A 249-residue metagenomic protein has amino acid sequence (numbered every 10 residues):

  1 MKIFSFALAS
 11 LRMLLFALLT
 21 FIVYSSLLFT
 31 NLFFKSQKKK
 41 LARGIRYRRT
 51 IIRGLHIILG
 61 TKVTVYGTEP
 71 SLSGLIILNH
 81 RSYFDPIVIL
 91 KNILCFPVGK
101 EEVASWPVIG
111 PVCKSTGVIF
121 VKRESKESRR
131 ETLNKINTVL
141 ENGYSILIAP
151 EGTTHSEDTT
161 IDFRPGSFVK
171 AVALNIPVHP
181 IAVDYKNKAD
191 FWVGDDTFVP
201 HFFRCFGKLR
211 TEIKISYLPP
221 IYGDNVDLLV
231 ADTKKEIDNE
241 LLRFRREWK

Functional and structural regions predicted by a protein language model:
M1-F4, I58, V63-Y66, E127 (+4 more regions): Soluble, non-transmembrane catalytic domains of enzymes that act on hydrophobic metabolites at membranes
K2-T64, P111-V112: A transmembrane-helix-recognition feature enriched in membrane-embedded lipid enzymes and envelope glyco-/phospholipid
Y24-G44, I58, L72-K126: Catalytic core of membrane glycerolipid acyltransferases/transacylases, capturing the structured, soluble-facing
S73-G74, G143-L147: Loop/turn-to-beta-strand initiation segments
V108-G110, E157-L228: A cross-family acyltransferase "interaction/gating" segment
I119-L140, S145: A membrane-cytosol interface segment of integral membrane proteins
G152: Active-site metal-binding loops of divalent metal-dependent hydrolases
